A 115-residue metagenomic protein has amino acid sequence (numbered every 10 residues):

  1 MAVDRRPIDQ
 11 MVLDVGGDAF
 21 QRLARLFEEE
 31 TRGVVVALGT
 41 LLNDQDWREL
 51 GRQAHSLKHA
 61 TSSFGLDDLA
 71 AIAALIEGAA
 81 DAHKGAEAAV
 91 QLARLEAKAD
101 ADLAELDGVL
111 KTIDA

Functional and structural regions predicted by a protein language model:
M1-R52, S56-A115: Two-component system phosphorelay core
